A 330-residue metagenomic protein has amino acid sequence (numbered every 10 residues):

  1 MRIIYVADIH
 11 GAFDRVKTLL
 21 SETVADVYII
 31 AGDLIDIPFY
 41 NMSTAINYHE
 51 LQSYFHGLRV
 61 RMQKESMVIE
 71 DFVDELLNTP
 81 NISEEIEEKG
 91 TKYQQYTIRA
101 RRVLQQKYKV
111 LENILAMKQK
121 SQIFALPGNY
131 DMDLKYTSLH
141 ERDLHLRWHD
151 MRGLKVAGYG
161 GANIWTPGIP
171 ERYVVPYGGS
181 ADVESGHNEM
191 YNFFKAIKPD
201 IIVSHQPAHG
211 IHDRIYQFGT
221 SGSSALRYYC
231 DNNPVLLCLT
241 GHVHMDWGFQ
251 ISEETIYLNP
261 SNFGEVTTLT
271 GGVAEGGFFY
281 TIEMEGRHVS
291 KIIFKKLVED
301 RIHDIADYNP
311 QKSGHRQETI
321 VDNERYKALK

Functional and structural regions predicted by a protein language model:
M1-I4, W148-G158, I197-I201, I251-Y257 (+1 more regions): Beta-strand-turn-beta hairpins that frame and shape the catalytic cleft of phosphate-ester-processing enzymes
V6, F13-M151: Core catalytic region of metal-dependent phosphoesterases/phosphodiesterases, especially metallo-beta-lactamase-like
D8, Y28, D33, G128 (+5 more regions): Divalent metal-coordination and catalytic microenvironments
H10-R15, I35-F39, L126-Y136, I164-I169 (+4 more regions): Active-site environment of divalent metal-dependent phosphoester hydrolases
I86-L104, Y108, E112, K198-P234: Active-site-proximal segments of metal-dependent phosphoesterases and phosphodiesterases across multiple
Q122-A125, E141, I215-E285: Conserved beta-sheet core of the metallophosphoesterase superfamily
R152-P199, G219-A225: Binuclear metal-dependent hydrolase catalytic cores centered on His/Asp/Glu-rich metal-binding motifs
I215, M284-K330: A short C-terminal boundary segment appended to hydrolase-like catalytic domains
